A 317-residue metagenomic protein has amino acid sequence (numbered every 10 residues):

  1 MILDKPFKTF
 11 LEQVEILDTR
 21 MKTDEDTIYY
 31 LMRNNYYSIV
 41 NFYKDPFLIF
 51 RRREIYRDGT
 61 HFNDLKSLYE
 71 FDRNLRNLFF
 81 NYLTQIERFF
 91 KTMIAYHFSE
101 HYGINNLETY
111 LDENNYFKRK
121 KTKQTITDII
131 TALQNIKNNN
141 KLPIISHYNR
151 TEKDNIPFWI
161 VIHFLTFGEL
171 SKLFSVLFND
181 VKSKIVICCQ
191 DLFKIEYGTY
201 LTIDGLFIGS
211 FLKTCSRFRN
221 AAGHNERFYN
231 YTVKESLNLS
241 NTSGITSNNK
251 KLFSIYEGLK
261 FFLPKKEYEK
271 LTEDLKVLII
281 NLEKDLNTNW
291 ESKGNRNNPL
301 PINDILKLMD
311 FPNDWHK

Functional and structural regions predicted by a protein language model:
M1-S210, T214-R217, Y229-K317: Extended intrinsically disordered or low-complexity regions, especially N/C-terminal cytosolic tails and loops, rather
N225: Acidic/aromatic/glycine-rich contiguous surface patches that form carbohydrate-binding/processing clefts and analogous
